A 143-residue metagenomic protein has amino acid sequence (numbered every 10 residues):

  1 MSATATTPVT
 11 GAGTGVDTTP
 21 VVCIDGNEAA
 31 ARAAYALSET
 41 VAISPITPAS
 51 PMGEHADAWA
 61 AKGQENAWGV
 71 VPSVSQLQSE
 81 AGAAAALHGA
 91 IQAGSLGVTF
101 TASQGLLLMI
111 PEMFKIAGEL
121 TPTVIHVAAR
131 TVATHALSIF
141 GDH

Functional and structural regions predicted by a protein language model:
M1-H143: Thiamine diphosphate
